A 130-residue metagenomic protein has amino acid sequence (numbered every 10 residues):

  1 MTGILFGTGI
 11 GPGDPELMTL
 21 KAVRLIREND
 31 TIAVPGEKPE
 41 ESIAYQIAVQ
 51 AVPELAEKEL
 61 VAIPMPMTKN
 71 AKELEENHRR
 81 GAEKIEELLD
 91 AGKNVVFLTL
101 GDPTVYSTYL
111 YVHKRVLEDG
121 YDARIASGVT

Functional and structural regions predicted by a protein language model:
M1-P15, A22, R27-R124: Class I S-adenosyl-L-methionine
R124-T130: Long, charge-dense
